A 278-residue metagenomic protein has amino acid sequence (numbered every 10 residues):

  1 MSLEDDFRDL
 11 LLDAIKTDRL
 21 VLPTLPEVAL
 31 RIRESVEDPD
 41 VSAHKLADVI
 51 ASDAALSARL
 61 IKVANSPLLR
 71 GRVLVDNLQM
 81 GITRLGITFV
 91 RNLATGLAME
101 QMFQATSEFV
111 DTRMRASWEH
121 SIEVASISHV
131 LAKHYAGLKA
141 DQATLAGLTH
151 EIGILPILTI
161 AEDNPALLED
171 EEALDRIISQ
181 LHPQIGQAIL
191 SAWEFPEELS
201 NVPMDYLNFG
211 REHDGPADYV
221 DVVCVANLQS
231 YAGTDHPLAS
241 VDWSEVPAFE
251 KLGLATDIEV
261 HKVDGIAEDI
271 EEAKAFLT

Functional and structural regions predicted by a protein language model:
M1-A14, A248, L252-T278: Terminal helices and disordered tails flanking the catalytic cores of nucleotide-processing hydrolases
M1-T149, P156-D163, E169-W243: Conserved alpha-helical "signature site" that marks functionally important helical segments or helix/loop junctions
